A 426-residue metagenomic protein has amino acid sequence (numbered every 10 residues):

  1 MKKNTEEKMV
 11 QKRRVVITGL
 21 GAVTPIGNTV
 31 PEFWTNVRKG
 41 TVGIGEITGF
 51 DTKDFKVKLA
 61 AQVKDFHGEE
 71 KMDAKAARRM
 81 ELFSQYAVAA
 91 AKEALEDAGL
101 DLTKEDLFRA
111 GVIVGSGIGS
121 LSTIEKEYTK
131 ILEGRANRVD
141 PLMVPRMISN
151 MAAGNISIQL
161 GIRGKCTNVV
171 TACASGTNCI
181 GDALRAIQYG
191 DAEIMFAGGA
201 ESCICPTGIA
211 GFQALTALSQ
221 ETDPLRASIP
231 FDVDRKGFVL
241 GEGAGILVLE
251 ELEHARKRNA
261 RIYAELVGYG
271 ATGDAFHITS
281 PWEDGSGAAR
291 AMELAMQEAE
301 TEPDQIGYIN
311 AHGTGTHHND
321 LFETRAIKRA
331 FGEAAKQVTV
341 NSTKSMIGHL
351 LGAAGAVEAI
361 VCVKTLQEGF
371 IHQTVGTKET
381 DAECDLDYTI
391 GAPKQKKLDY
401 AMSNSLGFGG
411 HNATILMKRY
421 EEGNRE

Functional and structural regions predicted by a protein language model:
M1-I17, K104-D106, A299-Q305, K336 (+1 more regions): Flexible, low-complexity linker/loop segments at domain and module junctions
K2-A76, A98, E253-Y263, I360-T374 (+1 more regions): ACP-dependent fatty acid/polyketide chain-elongation machinery
R14-T18, T41, G45, D223-A299 (+2 more regions): Condensing-enzyme catalytic core mediating Claisen C-C bond formation in acyl metabolism
I17, E32-F33, R38-T171, A200-I209 (+1 more regions): Conserved beta-ketoacyl condensing-enzyme motif
T48, D191-K236, Y269-E283, A311-D320 (+1 more regions): Acyl-CoA/ACP chain-elongation machinery
A87-A98, A152, C179, E250-L252 (+4 more regions): Short, well-ordered amphipathic alpha-helical segments that serve as non-catalytic structural scaffolds within diverse
A87-L100, A152-A153, S157-L160, K165-E201 (+3 more regions): Active-site-proximal alpha-helical scaffold in enzymes
E133-D140, G181, R185, E201-K257 (+3 more regions): Glycine-/small-residue-rich "gating" segment that lines the acyl/pantetheine channel and substrate pocket
